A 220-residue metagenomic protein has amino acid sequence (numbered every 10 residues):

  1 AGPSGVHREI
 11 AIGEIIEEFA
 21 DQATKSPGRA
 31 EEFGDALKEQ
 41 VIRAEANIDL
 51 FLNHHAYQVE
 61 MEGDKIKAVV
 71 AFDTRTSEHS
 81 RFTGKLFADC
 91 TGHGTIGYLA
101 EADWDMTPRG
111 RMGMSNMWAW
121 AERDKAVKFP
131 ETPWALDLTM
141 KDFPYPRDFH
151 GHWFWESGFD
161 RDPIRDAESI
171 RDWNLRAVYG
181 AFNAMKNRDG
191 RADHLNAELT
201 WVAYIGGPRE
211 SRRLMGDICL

Functional and structural regions predicted by a protein language model:
A1-Q40: N-terminal glycine-rich dinucleotide-binding loop that anchors FAD/FMN and/or NAD(P) in oxidoreductases
G2-I15, L52-N53, G63, A68 (+1 more regions): Flavin (FAD/FMN)-binding glycine-rich loop and adjacent Rossmann-like elements that form
A20-A23, I42, A46, F182-M185 (+1 more regions): Structural signal for hydrophobic packing residues in well-ordered secondary-structure cores of soluble enzyme domains
K38-Q40, D49, K67: Active-site-adjacent alpha/beta core region of enzyme catalytic domains
Q40-V41, T95: Surface-exposed charge patches
I42-Y57: A conserved beta-strand/loop element that lines the FAD pocket in flavoprotein oxidoreductases
V69-D73: Short beta-strand segments that buttress and anchor functional surface loops
